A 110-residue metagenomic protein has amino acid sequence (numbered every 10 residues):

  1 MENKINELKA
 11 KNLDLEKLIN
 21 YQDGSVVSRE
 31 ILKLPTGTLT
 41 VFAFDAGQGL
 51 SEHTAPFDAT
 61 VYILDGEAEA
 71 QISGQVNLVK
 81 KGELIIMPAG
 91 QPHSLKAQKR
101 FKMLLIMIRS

Functional and structural regions predicted by a protein language model:
M1-T36, Q71: A short, N-terminal "cap"/entry segment at the start of jelly-roll beta-barrel domains of the cupin/DSBH fold
S25, L39-A55: Conserved short histidine dyad/triad with adjacent acidic residue
P35, L64-D65, K80-K81, K99: A cytosolic small-molecule/anion-sensing beta-strand core signal
T38, E67-E69, V76, P92 (+1 more regions): Structural motif
F57-E69: Glycine- and acidic-residue-biased ligand/ion/polar-headgroup-sensing regions
G74-A89: Short acidic-glycine-tyrosine-enriched beta hairpin
A89-S110: Ligand-binding loop in jelly-roll beta-barrel domains
